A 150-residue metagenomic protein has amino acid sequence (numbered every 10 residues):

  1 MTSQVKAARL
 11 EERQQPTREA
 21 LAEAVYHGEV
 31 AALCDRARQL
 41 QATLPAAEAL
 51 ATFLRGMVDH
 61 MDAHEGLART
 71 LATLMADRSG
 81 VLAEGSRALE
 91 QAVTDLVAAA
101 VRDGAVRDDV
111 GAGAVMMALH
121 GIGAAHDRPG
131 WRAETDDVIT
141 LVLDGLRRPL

Functional and structural regions predicted by a protein language model:
M1-L10: N-terminal low-complexity segments that are often proline-rich with Ser/Thr-Pro
R13-P16, A20-L40, E48, T52-D59 (+2 more regions): Alpha-helical structural segments
T17, Q39, A63, A99 (+4 more regions): Conserved amphipathic alpha-helical interaction elements at protein-protein interfaces in regulatory, energy-coupling
A20, A24, T52-A92, G121-P129: Short secondary-structure transition hinges
A32, H60-A68, A100, P149: A short secondary-structure junction motif
A32-L33, V115-A118: N-terminal alpha-helical segment
Q91, D95-V106, R128-L150: C-terminal peripheral helix-coil segments that are non-catalytic and often amphipathic
